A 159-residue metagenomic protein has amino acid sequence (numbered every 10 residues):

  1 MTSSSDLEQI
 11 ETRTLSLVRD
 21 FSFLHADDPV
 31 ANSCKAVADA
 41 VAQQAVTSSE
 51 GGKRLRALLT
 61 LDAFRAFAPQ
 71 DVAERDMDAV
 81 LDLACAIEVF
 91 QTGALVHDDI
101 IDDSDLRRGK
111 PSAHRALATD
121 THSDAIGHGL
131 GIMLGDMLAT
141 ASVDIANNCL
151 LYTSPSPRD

Functional and structural regions predicted by a protein language model:
M1-I87, T92, V96, D103-D124: Conserved N-terminal diphosphate/IPP-binding helix and adjacent helical/loop segment of trans-prenyltransferase domains
L55-A57, M137, D159: Hydrophobic alpha-helical segments, especially transmembrane helices and their immediate juxtamembrane helical caps
G93-A94, A146, P157: Hydrophobic recognition helices of helix-based DNA-binding modules
R115-D144: Multi-pass membrane catalytic core of lipid/isoprenoid biosynthesis enzymes
Y152-D159: Conserved small/polar residues in nucleotide/adenosyl-binding loops
